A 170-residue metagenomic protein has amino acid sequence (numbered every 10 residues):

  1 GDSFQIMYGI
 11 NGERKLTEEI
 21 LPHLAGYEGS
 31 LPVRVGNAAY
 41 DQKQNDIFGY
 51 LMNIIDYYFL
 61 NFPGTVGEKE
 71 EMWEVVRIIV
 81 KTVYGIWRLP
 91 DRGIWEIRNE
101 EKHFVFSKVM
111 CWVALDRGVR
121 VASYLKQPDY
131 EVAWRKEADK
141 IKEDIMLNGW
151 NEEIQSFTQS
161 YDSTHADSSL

Functional and structural regions predicted by a protein language model:
G1-L170: Acidic, mature catalytic/reactive cores of soluble proteins
